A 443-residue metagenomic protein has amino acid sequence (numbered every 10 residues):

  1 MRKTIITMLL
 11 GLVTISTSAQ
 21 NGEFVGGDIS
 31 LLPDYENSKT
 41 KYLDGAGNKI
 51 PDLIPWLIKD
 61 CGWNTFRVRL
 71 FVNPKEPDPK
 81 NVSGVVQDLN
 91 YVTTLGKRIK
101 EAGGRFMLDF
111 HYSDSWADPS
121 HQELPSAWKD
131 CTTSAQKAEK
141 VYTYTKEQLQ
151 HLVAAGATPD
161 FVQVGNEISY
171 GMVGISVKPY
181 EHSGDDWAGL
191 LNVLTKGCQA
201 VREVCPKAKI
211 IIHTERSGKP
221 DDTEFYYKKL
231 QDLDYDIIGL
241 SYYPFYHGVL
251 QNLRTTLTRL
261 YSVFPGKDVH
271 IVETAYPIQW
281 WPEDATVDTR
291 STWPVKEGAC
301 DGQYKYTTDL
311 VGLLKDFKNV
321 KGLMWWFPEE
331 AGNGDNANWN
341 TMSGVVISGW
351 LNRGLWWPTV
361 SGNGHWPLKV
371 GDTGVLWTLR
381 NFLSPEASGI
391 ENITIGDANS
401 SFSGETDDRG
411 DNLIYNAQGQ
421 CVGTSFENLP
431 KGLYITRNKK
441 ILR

Functional and structural regions predicted by a protein language model:
L9-S18: Hydrophobic h-region of N-terminal signal peptides that target proteins for export in Gram-negative bacteria
Q20-W56: Boundary/entry segment of secreted carbohydrate-active catalytic domains
F24-I29, N64-V68, F106-F110, D160-V164 (+4 more regions): Hydrophobic faces of well-ordered beta-strands that scaffold small-molecule active sites in alpha/beta enzyme cores
Y35-N48, N73-N90, S169-M172, E215-E224 (+2 more regions): Acidic-and-aromatic substrate-binding clefts and catalytic sites of carbohydrate-active enzymes
Y42, R259, Q279-T292, E297-Y306 (+3 more regions): Aromatic-rich peripheral "rim/lid" segments of glycoside hydrolase catalytic domains that contact and position glycan
I58-K209, E215: Substrate-binding cleft and catalytic face of glycoside hydrolase catalytic domains, especially the flexible beta-alpha
L152, D160, N166, I212-R216 (+2 more regions): Aromatic- and acid-rich polysaccharide-binding/catalytic face of secreted or lumenal carbohydrate-active enzymes
E391-R443: C-terminal outer-membrane/trafficking sorting elements
